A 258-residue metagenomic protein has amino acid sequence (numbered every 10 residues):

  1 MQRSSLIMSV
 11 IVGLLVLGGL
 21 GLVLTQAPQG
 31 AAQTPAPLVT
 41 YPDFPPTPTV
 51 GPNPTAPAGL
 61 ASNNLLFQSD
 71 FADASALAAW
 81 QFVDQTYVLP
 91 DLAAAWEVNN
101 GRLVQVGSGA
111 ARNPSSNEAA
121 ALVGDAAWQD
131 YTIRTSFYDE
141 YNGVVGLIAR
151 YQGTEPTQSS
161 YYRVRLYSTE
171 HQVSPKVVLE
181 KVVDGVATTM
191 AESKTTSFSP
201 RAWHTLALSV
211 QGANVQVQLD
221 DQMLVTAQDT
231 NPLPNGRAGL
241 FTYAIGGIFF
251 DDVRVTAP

Functional and structural regions predicted by a protein language model:
M1-G13: N-terminal Sec-pathway targeting helices
L17, G21-N64, Q68, P258: Ser/Thr-rich, Proline-interspersed low-complexity disordered segments
F71, I133-T135, R201-Q211, V215-V217: Short tryptophan-centered beta-strand motifs in secreted/extracellular beta-sheet-rich domains of glycan-recognition
L77-P114: Extracellular glycan-recognition surfaces and repeat-rich motifs
A110-V182: Secretory/extracellular carbohydrate-interaction modules and structurally similar beta-sandwich "look-alikes"
V183-T205: Short, aromatic/His-centered strand-loop micro-motif at the edge of beta-sheets
Q218-R237: Short, solvent-exposed beta-strand-to-loop segments that form ligand-recognition rims of beta-rich domains
N231-P258: Ligand-recognition surfaces built from glycine- and aromatic
